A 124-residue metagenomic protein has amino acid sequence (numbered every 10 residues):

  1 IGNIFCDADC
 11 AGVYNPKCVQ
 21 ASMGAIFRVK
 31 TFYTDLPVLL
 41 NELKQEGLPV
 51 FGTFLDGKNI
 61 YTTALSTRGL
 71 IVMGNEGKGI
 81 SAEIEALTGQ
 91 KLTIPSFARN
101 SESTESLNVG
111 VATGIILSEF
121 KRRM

Functional and structural regions predicted by a protein language model:
I1-D56: RNA substrate-binding interface of SAM-dependent RNA methyltransferases
I4-F5, V72, A112, I116: Hydrophobic alpha-helical segments that mediate membrane insertion or helix-helix packing
V13-G24, A82-M124: Structured adenosyl-cofactor binding patch, chiefly the S-adenosyl-L-methionine
F32, P37-L40, K44, G57 (+5 more regions): Generic hydrophobic alpha-helical scaffold/packing signal
Y33, G74, G110: Active-site-adjacent beta-strand anchor residues
F51-E105: Active-site/ligand-binding-proximal alpha/beta "capping" segment
